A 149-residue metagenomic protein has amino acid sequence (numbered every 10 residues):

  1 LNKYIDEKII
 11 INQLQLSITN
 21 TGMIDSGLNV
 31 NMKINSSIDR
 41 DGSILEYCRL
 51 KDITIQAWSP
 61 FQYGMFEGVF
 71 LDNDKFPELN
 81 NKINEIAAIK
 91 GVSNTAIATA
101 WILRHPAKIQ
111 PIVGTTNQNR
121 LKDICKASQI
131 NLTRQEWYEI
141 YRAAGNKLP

Functional and structural regions predicted by a protein language model:
L1-P149: Beta/alpha (TIM)-barrel catalytic core signal, keyed to glycine-rich beta->alpha loops juxtaposed to Asp/Glu that bind
